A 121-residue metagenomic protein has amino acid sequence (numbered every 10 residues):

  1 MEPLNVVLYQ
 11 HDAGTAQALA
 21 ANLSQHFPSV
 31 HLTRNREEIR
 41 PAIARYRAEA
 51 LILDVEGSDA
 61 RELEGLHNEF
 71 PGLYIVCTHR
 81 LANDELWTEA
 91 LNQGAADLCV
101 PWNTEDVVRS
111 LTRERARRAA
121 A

Functional and structural regions predicted by a protein language model:
V6-Q10, T33, L51: Conserved sequence signature across two-component system core domains
H11, T78-A82, W102: Conserved active-site segment of CheY-like receiver
D12-E38: Two-component/phosphorelay signaling modules centered on CheY-like receiver
R34-A50, G57-S58: Acidic, metal-coordinating helix/loop segments flanking the phosphotransfer/catalytic sites of two-component signaling
L51, I75, D97-C99: Two-component signal transduction core modules
A60-G72: Short amphipathic alpha-helix used as the core "switch/output" element in two-component signaling
H79-L98: Alpha4 helix (beta4-alpha4-beta5 surface) of REC/receiver domains from two-component response regulators
E89, V107-A121: Receiver (REC) domain switch/output surface
